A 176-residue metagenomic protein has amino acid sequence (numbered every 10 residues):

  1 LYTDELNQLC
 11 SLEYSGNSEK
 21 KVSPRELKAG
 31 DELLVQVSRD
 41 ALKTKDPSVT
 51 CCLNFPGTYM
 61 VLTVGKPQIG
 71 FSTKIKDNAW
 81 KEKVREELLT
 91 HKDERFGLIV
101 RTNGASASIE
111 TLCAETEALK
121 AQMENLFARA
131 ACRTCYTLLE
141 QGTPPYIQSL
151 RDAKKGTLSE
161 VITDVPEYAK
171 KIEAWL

Functional and structural regions predicted by a protein language model:
L1-L27, E32-D40: S1/OB-fold single-stranded RNA-binding interface
E26-L176: OB-fold/S1-family RNA-binding modules
